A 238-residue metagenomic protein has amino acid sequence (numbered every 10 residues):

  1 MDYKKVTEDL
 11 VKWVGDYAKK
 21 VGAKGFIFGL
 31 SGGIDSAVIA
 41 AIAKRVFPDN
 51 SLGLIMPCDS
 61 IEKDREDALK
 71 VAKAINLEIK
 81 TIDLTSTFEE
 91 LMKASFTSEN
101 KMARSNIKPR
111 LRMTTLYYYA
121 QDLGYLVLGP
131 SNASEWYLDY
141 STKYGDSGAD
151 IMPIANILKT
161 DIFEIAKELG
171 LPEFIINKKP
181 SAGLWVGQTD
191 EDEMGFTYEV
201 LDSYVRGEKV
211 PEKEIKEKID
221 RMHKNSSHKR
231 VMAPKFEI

Functional and structural regions predicted by a protein language model:
Y3-F26, A41-R45, D49-L52, D59-S60 (+4 more regions): ATP/NTP-dependent adenylation/nucleotidyl-transfer catalytic domains that generate, transfer, or process NMP-activated
G33: Conserved G/P- and acidic residue-centered "switch" motifs that form tight phosphate/ATP-binding loops in soluble
S36-A40, E62-L69: Short, surface-exposed alpha-helical segments at coil->helix boundaries
R110: Catalytic-core regions of hydrolytic enzymes
M113: A short, conserved alpha-helix within the catalytic core of class I
